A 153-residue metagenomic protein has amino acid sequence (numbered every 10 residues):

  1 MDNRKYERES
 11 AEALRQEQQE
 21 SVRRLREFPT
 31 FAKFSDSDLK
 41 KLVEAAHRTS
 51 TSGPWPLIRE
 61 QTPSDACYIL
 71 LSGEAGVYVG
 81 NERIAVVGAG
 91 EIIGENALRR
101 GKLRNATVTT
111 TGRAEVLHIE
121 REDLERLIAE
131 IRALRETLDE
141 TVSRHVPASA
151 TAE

Functional and structural regions predicted by a protein language model:
M1-E153: Cytosolic regulatory regions built on CNB/CRP/Popeye-like sensor folds
